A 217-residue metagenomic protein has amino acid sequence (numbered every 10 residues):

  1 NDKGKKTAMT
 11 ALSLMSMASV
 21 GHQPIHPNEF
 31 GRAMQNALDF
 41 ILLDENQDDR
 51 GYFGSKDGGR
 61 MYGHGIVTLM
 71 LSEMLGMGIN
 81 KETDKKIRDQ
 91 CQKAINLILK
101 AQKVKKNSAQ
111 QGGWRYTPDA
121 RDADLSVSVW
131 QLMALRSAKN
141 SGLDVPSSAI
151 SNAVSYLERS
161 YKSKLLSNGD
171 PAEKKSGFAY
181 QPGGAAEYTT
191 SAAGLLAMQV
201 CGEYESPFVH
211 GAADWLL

Functional and structural regions predicted by a protein language model:
D2-A33, N46-S151, R159-L217: An alpha-helical repeat/solenoid feature that recognizes helix-turn-helix modules
I41: Patatin-like phospholipase
Y156: Active-site neighborhood of glycoside hydrolase catalytic domains
